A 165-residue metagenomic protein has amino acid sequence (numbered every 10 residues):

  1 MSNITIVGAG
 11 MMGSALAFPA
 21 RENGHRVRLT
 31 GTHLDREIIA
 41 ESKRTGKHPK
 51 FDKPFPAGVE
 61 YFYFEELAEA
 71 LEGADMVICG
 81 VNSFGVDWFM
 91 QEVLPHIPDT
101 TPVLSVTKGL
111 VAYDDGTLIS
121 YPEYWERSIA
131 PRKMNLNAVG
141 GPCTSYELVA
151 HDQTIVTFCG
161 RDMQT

Functional and structural regions predicted by a protein language model:
M1-P54, E60-F62, Y113: NAD(P)+-binding Rossmann beta1-loop-alpha1 motif at the extreme N-terminus of oxidoreductases
G8, G31, T107, G140 (+1 more regions): Short beta-strand/turn micro-motifs composed of small residues that flank or help shape donor/cofactor-binding pockets
M11, L34, K108-L110, C143 (+1 more regions): Short, glycine/serine-rich, charged loops/turns that create anion-binding and catalytic segments at active sites
A20-R21, G46, K50, I78 (+3 more regions): Structural signal for hydrophobic packing residues in well-ordered secondary-structure cores of soluble enzyme domains
R44-P49, Y121-E123, T154-T157: Short, hinge-like loop/turn segments at secondary-structure boundaries
E66-L67, D162: Acidic/polar helix N-cap motif
L67, E72, M76-D152: Rossmann-like NAD(P)(H) cofactor-binding subdomain of soluble oxidoreductases
V149-T165: Conserved anion/nucleotide-ligand pocket segment
